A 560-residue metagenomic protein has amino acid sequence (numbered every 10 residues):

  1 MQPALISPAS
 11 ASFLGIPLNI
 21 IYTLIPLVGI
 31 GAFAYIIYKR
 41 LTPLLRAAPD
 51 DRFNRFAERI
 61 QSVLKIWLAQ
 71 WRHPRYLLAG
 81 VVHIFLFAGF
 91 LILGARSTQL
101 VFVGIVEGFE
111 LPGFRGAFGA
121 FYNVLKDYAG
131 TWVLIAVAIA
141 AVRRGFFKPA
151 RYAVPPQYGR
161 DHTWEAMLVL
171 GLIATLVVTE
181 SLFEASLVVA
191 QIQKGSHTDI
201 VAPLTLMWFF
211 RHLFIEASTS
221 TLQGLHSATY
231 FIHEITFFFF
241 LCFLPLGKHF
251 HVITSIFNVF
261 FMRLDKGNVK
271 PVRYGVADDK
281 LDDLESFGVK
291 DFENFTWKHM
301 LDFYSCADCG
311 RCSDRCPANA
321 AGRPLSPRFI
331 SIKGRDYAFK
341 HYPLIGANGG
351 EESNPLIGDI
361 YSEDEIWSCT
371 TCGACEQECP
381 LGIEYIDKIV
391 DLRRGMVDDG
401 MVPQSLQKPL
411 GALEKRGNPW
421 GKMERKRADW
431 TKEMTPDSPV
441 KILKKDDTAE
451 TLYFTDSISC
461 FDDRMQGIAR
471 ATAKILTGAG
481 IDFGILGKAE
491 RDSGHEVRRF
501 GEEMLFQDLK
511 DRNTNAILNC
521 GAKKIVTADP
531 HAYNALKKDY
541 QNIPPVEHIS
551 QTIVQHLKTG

Functional and structural regions predicted by a protein language model:
M1-A11, F102-F121, Q157, S186-L225: Membrane-interfacial helical/loop segments at transmembrane boundaries in membrane proteins
Q2-V142, F146, N294-F303, L325-F329 (+2 more regions): Iron-sulfur-cluster electron-transfer modules
I25-A32, V133-V137, A174-T175, G224-F260: Alpha-helical membrane-embedded segments
F33-D51, F102-E107, I139-V154, S181-H197 (+3 more regions): Juxtamembrane/interface segments at transmembrane-helix termini
R52-F53, R75-V81, F114-L125, R151-T175 (+2 more regions): Membrane-interface segments at loop-to-transmembrane junctions
A57-A69, D161-I173, T205-T219, R263-N294: Cytosolic juxtamembrane regulatory segments of multi-pass membrane proteins
I84-R96, M167-G195: Hydrophobic alpha-helical membrane-insertion segments
S196, S227, L241-C369, A412-R416: Ferredoxin-type iron-sulfur electron-transfer modules and their immediate structural context
